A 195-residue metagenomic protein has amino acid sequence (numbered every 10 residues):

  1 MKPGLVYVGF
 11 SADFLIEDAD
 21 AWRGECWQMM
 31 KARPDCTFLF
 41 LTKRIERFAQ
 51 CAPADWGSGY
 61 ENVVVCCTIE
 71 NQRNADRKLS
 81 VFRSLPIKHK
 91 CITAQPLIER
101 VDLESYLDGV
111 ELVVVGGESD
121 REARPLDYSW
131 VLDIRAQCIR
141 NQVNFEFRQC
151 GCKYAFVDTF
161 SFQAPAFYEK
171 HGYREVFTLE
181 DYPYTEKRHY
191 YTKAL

Functional and structural regions predicted by a protein language model:
M1-V143: Conserved AdoMet/S-adenosylmethionine-binding subsite of the radical SAM
T37, Q142-N144, K153-Y154, R174: Residue-level detector of anion-binding/catalytic polar loops
R44-I45, P96-L97, C150, S161-F162 (+1 more regions): Conserved beta-strand edge residues that scaffold enzyme active sites
F48, E122, A164-P165, T185: Generic structural signal for helix capping and beta-alpha/helix-loop junctions
V114-V115, N144-F147, F156-D158: Conserved active-site loop/cleft motifs that coordinate metal ions or position small ligands
A136, R140, R148-Q149, K170: Conserved acetyl-CoA-binding loop-helix of GNAT-fold acetyltransferases
F156-D158, P165, R174-Y191: Conserved catalytic-core motifs of GNAT/GCN5-like acyltransferases
A194-L195: Glyoxalase I/VOC metalloenzyme domain signal
